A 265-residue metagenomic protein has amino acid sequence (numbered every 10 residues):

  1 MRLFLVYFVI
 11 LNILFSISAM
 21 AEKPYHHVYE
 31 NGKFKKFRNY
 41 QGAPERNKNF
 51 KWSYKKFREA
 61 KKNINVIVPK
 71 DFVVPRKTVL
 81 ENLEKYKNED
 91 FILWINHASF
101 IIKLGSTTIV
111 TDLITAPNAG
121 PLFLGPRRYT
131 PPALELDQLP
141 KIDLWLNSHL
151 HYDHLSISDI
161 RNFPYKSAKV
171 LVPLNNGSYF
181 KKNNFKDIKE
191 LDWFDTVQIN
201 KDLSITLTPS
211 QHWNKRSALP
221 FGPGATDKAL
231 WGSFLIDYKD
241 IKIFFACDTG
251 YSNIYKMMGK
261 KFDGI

Functional and structural regions predicted by a protein language model:
M1-F4: Positively charged n-region of N-terminal signal peptides that target proteins for export
Y7-F15: Bacterial N-terminal signal peptides
I17-Q138, I236-C247, D263-G264: Metallo-beta-lactamase
L113-T115, L150, S210-Q211, C247-T249: Active-site metal-binding loops of divalent metal-dependent hydrolases
L124-V172, D187, K260-I265: Active-site metal-binding motif and surrounding structural segment of the metallo-beta-lactamase
S158, N214-I265: Active-site-proximal loop/helix segments of hydrolase catalytic cores
P173-Y179, D192-F194: Short, polar loop motifs at secondary-structure junctions
K189-L191, T196-D227, K239: Flexible, acidic/histidine-containing loops and adjacent segments that form or flank the divalent-metal
